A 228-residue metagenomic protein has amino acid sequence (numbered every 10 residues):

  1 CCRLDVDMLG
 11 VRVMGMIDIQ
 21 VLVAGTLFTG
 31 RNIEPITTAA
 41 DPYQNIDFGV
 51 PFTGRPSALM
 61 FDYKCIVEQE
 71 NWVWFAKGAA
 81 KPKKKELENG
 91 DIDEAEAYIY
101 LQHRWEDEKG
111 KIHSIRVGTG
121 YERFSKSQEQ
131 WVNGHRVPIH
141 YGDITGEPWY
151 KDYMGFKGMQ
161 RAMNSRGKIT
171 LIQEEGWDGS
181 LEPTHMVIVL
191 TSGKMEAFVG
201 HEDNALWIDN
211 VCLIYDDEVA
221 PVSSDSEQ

Functional and structural regions predicted by a protein language model:
C1-M60, K64, G90-R104, E108-G142 (+1 more regions): Aromatic (Trp/Tyr/Phe) and Gly/Pro-enriched flexible surface segments
E68-F75, E108-K109: Short, solvent-exposed secondary-structure capping/transition elements
N71, I144-K151: Substrate-binding/catalytic groove segments of enzymes that remodel or degrade extracellular structural polymers
F75-A97: Short coil-to-beta strand junction motifs in C2/discoidin
